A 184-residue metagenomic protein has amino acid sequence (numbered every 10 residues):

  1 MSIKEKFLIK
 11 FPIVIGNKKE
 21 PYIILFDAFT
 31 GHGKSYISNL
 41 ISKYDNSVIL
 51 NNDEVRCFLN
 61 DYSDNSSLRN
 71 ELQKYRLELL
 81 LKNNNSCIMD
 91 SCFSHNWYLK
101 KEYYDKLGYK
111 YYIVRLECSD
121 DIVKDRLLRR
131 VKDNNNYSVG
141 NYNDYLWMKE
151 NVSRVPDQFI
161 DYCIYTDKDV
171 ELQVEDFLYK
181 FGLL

Functional and structural regions predicted by a protein language model:
M1-I15: N-terminal pre-Walker A segment at the start of P-loop NTPase domains
F26: Hydrophobic anchor at the beta1->P-loop junction of P-loop NTPases
F29-T30: The conserved Walker
G33: Conserved glycine(s) of the Walker
Y36-N85: Conserved substrate/cofactor phosphate-moiety recognition/catalytic segment in nucleotide-dependent phosphotransferases
L68-Y112: Glycine-rich phosphate-binding loop used to anchor ATP phosphates in small-molecule kinases, encompassing both
L107-L127: Conserved phosphate-donor/acceptor-positioning beta-strand/loop module used by diverse small-molecule
D133-F177, L184: Small-molecule kinase domains that catalyze NTP-dependent phosphoryl transfer to phosphate-bearing small molecules
